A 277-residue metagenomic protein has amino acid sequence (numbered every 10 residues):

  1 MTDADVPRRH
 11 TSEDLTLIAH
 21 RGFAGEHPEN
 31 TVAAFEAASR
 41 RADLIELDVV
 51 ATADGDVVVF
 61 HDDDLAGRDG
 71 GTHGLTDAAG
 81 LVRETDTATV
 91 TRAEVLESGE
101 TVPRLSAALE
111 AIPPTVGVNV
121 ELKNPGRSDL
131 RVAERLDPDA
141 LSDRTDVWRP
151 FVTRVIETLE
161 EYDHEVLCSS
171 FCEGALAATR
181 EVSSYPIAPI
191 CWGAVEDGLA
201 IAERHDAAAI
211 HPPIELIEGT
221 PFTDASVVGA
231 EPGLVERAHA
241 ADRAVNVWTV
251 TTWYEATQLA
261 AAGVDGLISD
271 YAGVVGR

Functional and structural regions predicted by a protein language model:
M1-G25: Long, acidic (Asp/Glu-rich), low-complexity accessory segments flanking structured domains
T2-R9, A111-G117, L122-R277: Short loop-to-alpha-helix "cap/lid" segments that border enzyme active sites across diverse enzyme classes
H10-T11, V50-P113, K123-P125, L130-L141 (+1 more regions): An active-site metal/cofactor-coordinating segment within enzyme catalytic domains
L15, A37-R41, T115: A short, Lys/Arg-enriched amphipathic alpha-helix followed by its capping loop at the start of a domain
I18, E46, F60, N119 (+1 more regions): Generic enzyme active-site microenvironment
A19-E29, A93-E100, A140-R144, Y185-G193: Active-site mouth loops of central-metabolism enzymes
T31, T101, L105, V152 (+1 more regions): Aromatic/hydrophobic pocket-lining residues that form the small-molecule binding cavity in soluble enzyme cores
A34-A51, A108, A202-I210: Catalytic domains of carbohydrate-active enzymes, especially glycoside hydrolases
